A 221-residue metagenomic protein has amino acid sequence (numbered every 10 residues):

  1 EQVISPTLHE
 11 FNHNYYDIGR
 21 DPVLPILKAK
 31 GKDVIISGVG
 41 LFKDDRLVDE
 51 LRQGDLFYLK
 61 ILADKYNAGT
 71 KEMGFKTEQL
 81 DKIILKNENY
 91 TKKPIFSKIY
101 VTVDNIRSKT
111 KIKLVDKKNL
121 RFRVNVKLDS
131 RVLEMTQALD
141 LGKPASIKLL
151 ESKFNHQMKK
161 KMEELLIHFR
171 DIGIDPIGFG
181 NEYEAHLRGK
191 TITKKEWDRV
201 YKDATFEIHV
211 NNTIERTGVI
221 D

Functional and structural regions predicted by a protein language model:
E1-D221: Membrane-proximal alpha-helical signals and transmembrane carboxylates
